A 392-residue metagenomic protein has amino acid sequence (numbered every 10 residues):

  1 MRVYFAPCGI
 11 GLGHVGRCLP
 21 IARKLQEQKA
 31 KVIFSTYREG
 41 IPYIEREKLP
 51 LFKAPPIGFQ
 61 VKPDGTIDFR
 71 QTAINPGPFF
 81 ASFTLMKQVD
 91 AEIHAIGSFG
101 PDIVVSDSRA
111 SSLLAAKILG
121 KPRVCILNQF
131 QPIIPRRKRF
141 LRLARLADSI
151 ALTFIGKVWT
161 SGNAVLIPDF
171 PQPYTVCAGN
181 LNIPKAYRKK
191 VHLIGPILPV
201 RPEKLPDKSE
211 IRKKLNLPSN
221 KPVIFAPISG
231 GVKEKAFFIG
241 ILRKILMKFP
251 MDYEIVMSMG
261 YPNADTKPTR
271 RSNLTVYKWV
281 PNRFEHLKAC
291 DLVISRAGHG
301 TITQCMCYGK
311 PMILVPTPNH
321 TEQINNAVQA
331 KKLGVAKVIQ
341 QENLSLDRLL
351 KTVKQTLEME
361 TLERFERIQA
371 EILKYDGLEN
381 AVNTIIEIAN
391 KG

Functional and structural regions predicted by a protein language model:
P7-L19, V232-A236: A short, glycine/small-residue-rich beta-strand->loop->alpha-helix junction that serves as a flexible
V15-L25, E39-G40: Short amphipathic alpha-helix
A22, E27, L198-L292, I324: Donor-nucleotide binding loops and adjacent catalytic segments primarily of GT-B fold Leloir glycosyltransferases
E27-Q28, V32-F83, P227: Conserved nucleotide-sugar phosphate-binding/catalytic loop shared by glycosyltransferases and other
F69-I103, A110-S111: Conserved nucleotide-sugar donor-binding subdomain of glycosyltransferases
I103-D107, I133, N282-N325: A donor-sugar binding/catalytic signature common to diverse glycosyltransferases and related nucleotide-sugar
A144-K233, G260-N263: A nucleotide-sugar donor-handling region in carbohydrate enzymes
K337, E342, D347-I368, Y375 (+1 more regions): Conserved donor-nucleotide binding/catalytic region of nucleotide-linked donor-dependent transferases
